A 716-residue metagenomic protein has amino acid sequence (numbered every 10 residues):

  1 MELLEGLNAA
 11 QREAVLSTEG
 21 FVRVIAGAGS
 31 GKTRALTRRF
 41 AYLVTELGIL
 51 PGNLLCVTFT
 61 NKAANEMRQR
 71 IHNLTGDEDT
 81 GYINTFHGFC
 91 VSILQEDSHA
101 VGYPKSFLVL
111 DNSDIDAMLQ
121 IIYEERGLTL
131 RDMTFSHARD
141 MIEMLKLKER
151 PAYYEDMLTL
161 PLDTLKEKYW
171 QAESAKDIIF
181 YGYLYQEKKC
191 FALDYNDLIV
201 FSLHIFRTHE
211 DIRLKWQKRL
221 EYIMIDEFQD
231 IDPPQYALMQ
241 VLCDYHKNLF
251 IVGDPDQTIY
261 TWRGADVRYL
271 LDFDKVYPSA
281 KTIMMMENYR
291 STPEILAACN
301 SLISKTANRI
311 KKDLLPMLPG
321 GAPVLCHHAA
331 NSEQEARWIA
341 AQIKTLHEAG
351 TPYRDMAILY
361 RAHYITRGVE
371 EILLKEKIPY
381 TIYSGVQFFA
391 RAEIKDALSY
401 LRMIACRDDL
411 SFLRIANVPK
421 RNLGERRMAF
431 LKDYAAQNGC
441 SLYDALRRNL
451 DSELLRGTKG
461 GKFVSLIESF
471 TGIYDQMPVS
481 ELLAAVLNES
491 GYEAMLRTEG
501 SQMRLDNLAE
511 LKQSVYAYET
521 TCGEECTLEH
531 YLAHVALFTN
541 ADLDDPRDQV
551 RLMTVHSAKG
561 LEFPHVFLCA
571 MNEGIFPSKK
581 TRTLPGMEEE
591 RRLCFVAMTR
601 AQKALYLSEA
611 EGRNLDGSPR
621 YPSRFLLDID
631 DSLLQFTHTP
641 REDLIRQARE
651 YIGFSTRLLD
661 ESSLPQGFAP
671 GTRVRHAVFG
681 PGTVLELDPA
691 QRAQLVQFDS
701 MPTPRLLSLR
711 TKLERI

Functional and structural regions predicted by a protein language model:
M1-K105, V109, D116, C190 (+3 more regions): P-loop NTPase Walker
G6-L16, G20-I25, A35, L55 (+6 more regions): Conserved helicase NTPase motor core
A14-T18, R23, E78-G81, H99-D197 (+4 more regions): ATP-hydrolysis module of ASCE/P-loop NTPase motor domains, specifically the Walker B Asp-Glu catalytic pair
G20, I49-N53, D79, Y245-N248 (+8 more regions): Short glycine-/polar-rich loops that comprise or flank the Walker A/P-loop and associated switch/sensor motifs
V24, S30-L36, P278-K281, M286-P379 (+4 more regions): Helicase P-loop NTPase motor core
F89-D97, D256-T261, R290, Y383-A405: Short alpha-helix plus adjacent loop in nuclease-associated cores
L165, Y169, P352, T366 (+3 more regions): Conserved helicase C-terminal RecA-like lobe
A570-I716: C-terminal accessory regions
